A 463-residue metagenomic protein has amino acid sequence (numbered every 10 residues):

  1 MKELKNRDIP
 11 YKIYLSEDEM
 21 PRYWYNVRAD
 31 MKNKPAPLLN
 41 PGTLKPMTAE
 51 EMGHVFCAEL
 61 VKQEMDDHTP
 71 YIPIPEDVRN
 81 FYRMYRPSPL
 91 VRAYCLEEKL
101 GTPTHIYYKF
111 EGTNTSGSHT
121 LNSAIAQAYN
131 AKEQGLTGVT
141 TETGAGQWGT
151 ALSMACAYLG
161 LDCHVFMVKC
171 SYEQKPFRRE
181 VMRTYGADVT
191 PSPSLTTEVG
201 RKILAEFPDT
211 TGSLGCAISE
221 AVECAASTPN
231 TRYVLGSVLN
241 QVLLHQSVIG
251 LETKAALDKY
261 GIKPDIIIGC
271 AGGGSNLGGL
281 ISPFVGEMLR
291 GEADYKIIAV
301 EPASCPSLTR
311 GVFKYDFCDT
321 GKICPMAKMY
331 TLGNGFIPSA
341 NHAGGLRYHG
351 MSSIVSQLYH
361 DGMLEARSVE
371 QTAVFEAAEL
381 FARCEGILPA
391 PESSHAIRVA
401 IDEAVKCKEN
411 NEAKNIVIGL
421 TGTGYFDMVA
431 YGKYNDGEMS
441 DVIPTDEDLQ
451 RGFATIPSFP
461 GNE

Functional and structural regions predicted by a protein language model:
E3-L136: Positively charged, low-complexity intrinsically disordered leader regions
Y71-P73, I203-Q241, I249, G261 (+3 more regions): Active-site/ligand-binding loops adjacent to catalytic centers
F110-L121, V139-W148, L239-V242, I268-G273 (+4 more regions): Active-site nucleophile and cofactor-binding loops and adjacent substrate-binding regions of central metabolic enzymes
S123, Q134-C170, K263-L277, I297 (+1 more regions): A short, small-residue-rich loop immediately preceding and capping a beta-strand
A126-L136, T150-D162, R183-T184, I281-G291 (+1 more regions): Alpha-helix C-terminal capping segments
T140, W148-T211, S307-F317, A430-D436: Active-site-proximal loop->helix
A271-G279, Q371-G437: Claisen-condensing/thiolase-fold acyl-transfer catalytic domains that form or cleave C-C bonds in fatty acid
